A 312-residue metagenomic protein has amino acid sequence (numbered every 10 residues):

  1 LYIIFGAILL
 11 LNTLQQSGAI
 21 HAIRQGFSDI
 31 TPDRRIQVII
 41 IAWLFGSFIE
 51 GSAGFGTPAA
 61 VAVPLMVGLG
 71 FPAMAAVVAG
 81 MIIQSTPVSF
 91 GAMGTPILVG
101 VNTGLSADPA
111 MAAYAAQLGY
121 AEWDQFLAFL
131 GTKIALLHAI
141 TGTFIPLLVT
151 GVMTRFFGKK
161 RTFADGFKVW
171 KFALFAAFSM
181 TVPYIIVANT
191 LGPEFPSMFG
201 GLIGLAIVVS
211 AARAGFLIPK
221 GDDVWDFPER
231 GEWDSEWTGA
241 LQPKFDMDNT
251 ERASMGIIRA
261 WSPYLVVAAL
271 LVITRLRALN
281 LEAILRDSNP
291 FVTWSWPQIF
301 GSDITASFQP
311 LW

Functional and structural regions predicted by a protein language model:
L1, L69, A75-A214: Membrane-core helix-loop-helix motifs of multi-pass transport proteins
Y2-I4, I36-Q37, A42, F90 (+2 more regions): Selective recognition of specific alpha-helical transmembrane segments in multi-pass small-molecule
Y2-P72, V77-V78: Membrane-embedded alpha-helical segments and adjacent helix-loop junctions characteristic of multi-pass solute
I8, N12-Q16, G94-A112, A278-D287: Extracellular/periplasmic helix-exit of transmembrane alpha-helices
T13-I23, L148-F157, A206-D246, R277-L281: Juxtamembrane interface elements at the cytosolic ends of transmembrane helices in multi-pass membrane proteins
R34-I39, V169, A173, S197 (+2 more regions): Residue-level signature of transmembrane alpha-helical entry/exit and packing/kink sites in multi-pass membrane
V152-F178, D223-P228, D234-E236, D246-S254 (+1 more regions): C-terminal membrane-solvent junction of multi-pass transporters and transport-like membrane proteins
G200, W233, W237-W312: Transmembrane helical segments that form the transport core of multi-pass membrane transport proteins
